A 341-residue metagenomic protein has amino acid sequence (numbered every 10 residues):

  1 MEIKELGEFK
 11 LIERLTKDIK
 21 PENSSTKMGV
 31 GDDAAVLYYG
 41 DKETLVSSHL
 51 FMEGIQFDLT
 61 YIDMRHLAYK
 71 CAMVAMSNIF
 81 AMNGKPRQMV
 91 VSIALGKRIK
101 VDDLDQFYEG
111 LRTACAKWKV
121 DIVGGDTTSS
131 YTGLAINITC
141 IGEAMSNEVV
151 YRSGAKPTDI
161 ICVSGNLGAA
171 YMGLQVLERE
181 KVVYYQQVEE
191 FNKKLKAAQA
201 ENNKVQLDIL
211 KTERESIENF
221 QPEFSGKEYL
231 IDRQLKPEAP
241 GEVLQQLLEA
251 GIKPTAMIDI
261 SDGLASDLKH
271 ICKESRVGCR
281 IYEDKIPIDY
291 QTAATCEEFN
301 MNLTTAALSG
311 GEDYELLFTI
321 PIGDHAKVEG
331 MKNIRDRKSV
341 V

Functional and structural regions predicted by a protein language model:
M1-V341: Helix-biased detector of long, well-ordered alpha-helical tracts
